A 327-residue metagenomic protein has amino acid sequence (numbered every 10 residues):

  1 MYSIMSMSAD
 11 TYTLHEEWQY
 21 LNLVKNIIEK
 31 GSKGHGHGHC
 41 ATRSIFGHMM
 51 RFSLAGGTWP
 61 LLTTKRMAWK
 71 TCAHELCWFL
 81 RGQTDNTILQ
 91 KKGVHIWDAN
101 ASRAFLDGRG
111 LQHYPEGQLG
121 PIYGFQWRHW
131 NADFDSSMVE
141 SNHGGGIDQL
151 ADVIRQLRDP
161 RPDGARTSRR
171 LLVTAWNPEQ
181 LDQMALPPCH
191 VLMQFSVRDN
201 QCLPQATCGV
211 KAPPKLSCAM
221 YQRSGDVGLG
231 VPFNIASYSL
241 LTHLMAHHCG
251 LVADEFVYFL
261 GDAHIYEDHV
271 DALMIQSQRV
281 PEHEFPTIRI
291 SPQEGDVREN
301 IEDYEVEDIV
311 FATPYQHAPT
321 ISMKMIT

Functional and structural regions predicted by a protein language model:
Y2-T327: Terminal, non-catalytic protein-protein interaction segments that mediate quaternary/complex assembly
